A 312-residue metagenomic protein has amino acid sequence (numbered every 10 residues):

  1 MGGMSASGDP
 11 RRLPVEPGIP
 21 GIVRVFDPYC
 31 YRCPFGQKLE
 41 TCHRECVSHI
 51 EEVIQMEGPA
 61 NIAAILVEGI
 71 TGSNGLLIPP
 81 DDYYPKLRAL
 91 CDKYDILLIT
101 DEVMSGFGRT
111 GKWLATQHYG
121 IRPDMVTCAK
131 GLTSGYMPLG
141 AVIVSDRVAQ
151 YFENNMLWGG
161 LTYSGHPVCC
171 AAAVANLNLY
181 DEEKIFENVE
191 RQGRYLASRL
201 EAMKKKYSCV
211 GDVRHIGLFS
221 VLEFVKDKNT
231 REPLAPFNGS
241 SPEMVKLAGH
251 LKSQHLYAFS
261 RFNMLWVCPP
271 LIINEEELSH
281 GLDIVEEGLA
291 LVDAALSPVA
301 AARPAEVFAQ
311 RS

Functional and structural regions predicted by a protein language model:
M1-S312: Conserved N-terminal phosphate-binding loop of PLP-dependent enzymes in the Aspartate aminotransferase
